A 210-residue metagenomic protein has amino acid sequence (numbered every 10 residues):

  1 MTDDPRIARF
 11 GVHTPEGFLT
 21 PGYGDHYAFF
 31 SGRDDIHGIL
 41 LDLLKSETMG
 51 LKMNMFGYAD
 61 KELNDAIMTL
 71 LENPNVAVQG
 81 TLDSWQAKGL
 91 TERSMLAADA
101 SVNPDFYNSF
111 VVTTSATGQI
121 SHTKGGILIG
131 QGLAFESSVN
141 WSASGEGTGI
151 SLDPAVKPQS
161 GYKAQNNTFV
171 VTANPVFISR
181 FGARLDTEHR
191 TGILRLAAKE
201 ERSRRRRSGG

Functional and structural regions predicted by a protein language model:
M1-G17, G126-L128, G132-G210: Signature of lipid phosphatidyltransferase scaffolds
M1-I39: Short, compositionally biased "basic patch" segments
H26-G32, M55-F56, V112-T113: Short, flexible loop segments at the rims of nucleotide/cofactor-binding pockets, characterized by
F29-F30, L51-M55, V78-D83, K124-I127 (+2 more regions): Structural recognition of the beta-strand scaffold that forms the well-ordered cores of secreted hydrolase catalytic
L40-F106: Primarily the HKD phosphodiesterase
A59-D65, A87-S94, G118-T123, E136-S137 (+2 more regions): Extracytoplasmic/secreted cell-surface and envelope-processing proteins
N103-S115: Short Pro/Gly-enriched beta-strand edge/turn motifs at strand-loop
T113-G118, Q159-S160: Short Gly/Pro-enriched turn/cap motifs at secondary-structure boundaries
